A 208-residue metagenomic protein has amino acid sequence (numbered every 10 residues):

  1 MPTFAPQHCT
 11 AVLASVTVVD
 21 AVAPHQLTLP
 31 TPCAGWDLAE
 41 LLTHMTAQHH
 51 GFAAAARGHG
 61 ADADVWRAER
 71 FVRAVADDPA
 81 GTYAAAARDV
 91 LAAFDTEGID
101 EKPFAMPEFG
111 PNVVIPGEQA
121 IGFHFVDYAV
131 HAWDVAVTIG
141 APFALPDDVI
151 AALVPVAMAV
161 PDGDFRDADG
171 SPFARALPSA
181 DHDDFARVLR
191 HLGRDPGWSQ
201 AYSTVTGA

Functional and structural regions predicted by a protein language model:
P2-Q7, A11-A14, A21-A34, G51-F71 (+4 more regions): Structured surface interface patches that mediate subunit assembly and partner/cofactor docking
L41: N-terminal cationic and glycine-rich segments that engage phosphates or anionic surfaces
H44-M45: Glycine-rich loop at the start of a catalytic domain that most often binds anionic cofactors/ligands
